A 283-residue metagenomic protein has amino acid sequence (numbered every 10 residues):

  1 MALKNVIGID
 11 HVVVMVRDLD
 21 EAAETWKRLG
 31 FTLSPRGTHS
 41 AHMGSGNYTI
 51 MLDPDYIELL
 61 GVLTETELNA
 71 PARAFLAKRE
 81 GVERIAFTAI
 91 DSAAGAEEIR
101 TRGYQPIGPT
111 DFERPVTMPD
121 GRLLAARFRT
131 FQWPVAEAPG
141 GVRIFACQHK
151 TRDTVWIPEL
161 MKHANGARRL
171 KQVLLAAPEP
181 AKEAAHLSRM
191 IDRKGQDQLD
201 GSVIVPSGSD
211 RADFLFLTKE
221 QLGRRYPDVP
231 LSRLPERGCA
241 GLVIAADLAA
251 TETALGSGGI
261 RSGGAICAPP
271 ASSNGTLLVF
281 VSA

Functional and structural regions predicted by a protein language model:
A2-I9, V14-L33, L52-D111, M118-A283: Glyoxalase I/VOC metalloenzyme domain signal
L33-A41: Conserved catalytic-core motifs of GNAT/GCN5-like acyltransferases
S40, E113-R114: Conserved beta-strand edge residues that scaffold enzyme active sites
